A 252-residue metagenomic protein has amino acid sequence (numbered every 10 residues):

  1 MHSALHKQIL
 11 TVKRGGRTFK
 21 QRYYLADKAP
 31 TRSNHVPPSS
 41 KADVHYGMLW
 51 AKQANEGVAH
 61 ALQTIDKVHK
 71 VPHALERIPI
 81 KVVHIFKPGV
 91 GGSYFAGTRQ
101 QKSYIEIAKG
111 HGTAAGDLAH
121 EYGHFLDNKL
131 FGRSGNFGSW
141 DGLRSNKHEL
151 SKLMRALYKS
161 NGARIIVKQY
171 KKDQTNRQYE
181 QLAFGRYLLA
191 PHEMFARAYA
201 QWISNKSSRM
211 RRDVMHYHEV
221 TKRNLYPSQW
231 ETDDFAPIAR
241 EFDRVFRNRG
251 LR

Functional and structural regions predicted by a protein language model:
A4-K13, F19-R252: Active-site-flanking segments in enzyme catalytic domains
